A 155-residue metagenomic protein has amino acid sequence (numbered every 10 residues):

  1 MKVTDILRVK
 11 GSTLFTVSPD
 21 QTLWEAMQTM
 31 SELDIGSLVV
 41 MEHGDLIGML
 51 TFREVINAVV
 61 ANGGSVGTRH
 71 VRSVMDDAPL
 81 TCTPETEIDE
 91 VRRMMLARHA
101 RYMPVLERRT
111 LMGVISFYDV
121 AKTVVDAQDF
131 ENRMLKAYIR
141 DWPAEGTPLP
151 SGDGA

Functional and structural regions predicted by a protein language model:
M1-S12, T51-L96, F117-A155: Tandem CBS (Bateman) regulatory domains
I6, G11-L38, D45-L46, L50-T51 (+1 more regions): N-terminal first-folded block
T16-D34, M41, T81-H99, L106: The conserved cystathionine-beta-synthase
M30-L33, L38-E54, M95, M103-V120: A glycine-centered beta-loop-beta connector
